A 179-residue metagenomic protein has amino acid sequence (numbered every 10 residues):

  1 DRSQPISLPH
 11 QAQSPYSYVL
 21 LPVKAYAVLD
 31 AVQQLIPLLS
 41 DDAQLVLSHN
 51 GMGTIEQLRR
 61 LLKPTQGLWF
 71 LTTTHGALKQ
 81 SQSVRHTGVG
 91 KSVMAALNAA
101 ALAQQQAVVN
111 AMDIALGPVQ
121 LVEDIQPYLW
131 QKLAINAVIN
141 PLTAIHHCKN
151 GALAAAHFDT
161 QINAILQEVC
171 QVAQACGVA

Functional and structural regions predicted by a protein language model:
D1-S83: Rossmann-like NAD(P)(H) cofactor-binding subdomain of soluble oxidoreductases
L38, Q57-G67, Q82-A179: Internal alpha-helical scaffold of NAD(P)-dependent oxidoreductase catalytic cores
